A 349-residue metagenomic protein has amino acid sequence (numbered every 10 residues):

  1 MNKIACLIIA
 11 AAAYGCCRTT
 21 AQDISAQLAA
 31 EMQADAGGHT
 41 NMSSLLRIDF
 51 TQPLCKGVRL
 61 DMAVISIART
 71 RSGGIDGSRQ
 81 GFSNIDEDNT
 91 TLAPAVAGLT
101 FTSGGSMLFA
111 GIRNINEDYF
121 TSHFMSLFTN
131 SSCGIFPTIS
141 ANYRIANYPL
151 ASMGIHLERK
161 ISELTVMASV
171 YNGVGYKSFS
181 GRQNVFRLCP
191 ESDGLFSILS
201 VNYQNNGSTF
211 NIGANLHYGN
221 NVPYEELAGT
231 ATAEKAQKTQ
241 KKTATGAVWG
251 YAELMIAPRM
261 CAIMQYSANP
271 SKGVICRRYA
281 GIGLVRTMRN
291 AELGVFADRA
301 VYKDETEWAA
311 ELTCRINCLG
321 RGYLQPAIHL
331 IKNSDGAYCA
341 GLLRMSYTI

Functional and structural regions predicted by a protein language model:
Q22-L28, K56-V64, S106-A110, L164-A168 (+6 more regions): Transmembrane beta-strands of outer-membrane beta-barrel proteins
Q27-Q33, A63-I67, R113-I115, Y171-G173 (+4 more regions): Outer-membrane beta-barrel pore domains and translocons
D35-T40, E191-D193, K242-A244, A268-Y279 (+2 more regions): Solvent-exposed loop/turn segments connecting transmembrane beta-strands in outer-membrane beta-barrel proteins
L46-I48, A97-L99, I155, L199-V201 (+4 more regions): Membrane-embedded beta-strands of outer-membrane beta-barrel proteins, especially the hydrophobic/small aromatic
R47, T51-G173, V274-G281, V285-R286 (+1 more regions): Outer membrane beta-barrel
I48-V58, T100-G105, I161-E163, L199-G207 (+6 more regions): Outer-membrane beta-barrel proteins
V166-S169, Y203-V301: Detector for outer-membrane/organellar transmembrane beta-barrel domains, recognizing the amphipathic beta-strand
A337-I349: Outer-membrane beta-barrel "beta-signal"
